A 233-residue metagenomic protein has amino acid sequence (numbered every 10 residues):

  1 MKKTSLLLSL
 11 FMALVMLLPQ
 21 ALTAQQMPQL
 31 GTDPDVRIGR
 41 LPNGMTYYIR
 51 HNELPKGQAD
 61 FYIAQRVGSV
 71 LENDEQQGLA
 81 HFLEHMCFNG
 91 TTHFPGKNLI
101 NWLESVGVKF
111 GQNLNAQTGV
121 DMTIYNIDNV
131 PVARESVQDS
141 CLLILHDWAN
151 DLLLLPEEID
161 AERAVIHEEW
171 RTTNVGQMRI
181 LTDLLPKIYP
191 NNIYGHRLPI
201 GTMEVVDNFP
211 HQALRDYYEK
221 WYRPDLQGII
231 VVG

Functional and structural regions predicted by a protein language model:
M1-F11: Bacterial N-terminal signal peptides that target proteins for export
S9-Q20: Bacterial N-terminal signal peptides
T23-A24: Boundary at the C-terminal end of the N-terminal hydrophobic targeting segment
Q29-I63: Mature N-terminal segment immediately following signal peptide/propeptide cleavage in secreted/periplasmic
K56, Q65-R179, L198, N208 (+1 more regions): Active-site-adjacent, His/Asp/Glu-enriched structural segments that form or flank metal-binding and acid/base networks
P190-G201: Gly-rich Lys/Arg/Thr-decorated short loops/hinges at beta-loop-alpha junctions or inter-strand turns that position
